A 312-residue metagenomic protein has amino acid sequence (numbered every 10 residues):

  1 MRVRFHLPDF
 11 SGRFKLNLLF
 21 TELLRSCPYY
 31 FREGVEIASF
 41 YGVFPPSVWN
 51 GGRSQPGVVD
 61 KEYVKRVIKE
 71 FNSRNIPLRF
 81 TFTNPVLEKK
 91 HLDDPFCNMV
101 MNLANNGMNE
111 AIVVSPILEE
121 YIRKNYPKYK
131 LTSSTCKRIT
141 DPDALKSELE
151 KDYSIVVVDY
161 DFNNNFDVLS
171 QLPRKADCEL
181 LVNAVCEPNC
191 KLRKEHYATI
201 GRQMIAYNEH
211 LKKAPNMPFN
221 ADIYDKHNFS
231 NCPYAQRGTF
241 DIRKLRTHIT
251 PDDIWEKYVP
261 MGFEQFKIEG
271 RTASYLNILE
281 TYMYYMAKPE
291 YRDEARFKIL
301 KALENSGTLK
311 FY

Functional and structural regions predicted by a protein language model:
M1-A144, Y153-Y312: Active-site pocket-lining/capping segments in soluble small-molecule metabolic enzymes
E148-E150: Solvent-exposed alpha-helices and their adjacent loops that cap or buttress functional pockets in soluble metabolic
